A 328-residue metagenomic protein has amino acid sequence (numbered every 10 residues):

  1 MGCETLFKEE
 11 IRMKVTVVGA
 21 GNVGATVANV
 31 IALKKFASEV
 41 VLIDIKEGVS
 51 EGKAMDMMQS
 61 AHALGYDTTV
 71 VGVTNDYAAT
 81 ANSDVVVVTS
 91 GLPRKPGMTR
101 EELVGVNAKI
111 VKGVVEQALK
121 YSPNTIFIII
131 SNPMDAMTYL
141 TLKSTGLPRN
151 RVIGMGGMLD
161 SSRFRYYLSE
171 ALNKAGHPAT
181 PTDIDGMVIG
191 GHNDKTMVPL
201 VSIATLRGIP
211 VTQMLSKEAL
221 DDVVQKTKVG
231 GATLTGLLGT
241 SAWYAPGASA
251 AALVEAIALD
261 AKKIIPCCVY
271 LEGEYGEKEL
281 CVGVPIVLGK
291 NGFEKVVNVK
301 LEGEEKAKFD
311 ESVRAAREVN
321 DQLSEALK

Functional and structural regions predicted by a protein language model:
G2-R12: Short, Lys/Arg-enriched N-terminal segments with co-localized hydrophobic residues within the first ~10-30 amino acids
A20-G21: Glycine-rich Rossmann-fold phosphate-binding loop(s) that bind the pyrophosphate of adenine dinucleotide cofactors
G24-A25: N-terminal Rossmann-fold NAD(P) dinucleotide-binding loop
I45-S83, R317-E325: Conserved N-terminal Rossmann-fold NAD(P) cofactor-binding segment
H62-T125: Rossmann-like NAD(P)-binding element
T99-Y167: Rossmann-like NAD(P)(H) cofactor-binding subdomain of soluble oxidoreductases
T145-R151, D160-K328: C-terminal substrate-binding/catalytic lobe of Rossmann-fold NAD(P)-dependent dehydrogenases
